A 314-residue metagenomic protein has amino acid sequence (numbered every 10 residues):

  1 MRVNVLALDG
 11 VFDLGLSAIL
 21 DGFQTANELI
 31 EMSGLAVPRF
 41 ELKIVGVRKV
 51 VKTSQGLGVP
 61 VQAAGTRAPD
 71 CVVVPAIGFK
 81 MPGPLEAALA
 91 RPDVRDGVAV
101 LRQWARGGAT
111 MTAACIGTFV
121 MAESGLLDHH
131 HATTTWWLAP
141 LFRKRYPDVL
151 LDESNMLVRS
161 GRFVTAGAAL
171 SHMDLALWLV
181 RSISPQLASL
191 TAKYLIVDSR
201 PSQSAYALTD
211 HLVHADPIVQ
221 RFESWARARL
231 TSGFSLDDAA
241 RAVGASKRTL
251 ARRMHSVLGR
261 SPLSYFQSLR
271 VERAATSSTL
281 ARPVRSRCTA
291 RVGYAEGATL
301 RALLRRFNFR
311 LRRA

Functional and structural regions predicted by a protein language model:
M1-M111, M121-A122, R181, Q186-S189 (+1 more regions): Extended, subdomain-level signal for the structured scaffold at the beginning of enzyme domains
S17-L20, R143, M173-L177: Predominant activation on well-ordered alpha-helical scaffold segments within soluble catalytic domains
R106-M111, L126-H131, R162: Short active-site oxyanion
V120-G125, H172-M173: Acidic/polar active-site rim loop that often engages polyanionic ligands
L127-N155: A conserved active-site-flanking secondary-structure segment within enzyme catalytic domains
L151-T165, T191-V197, Q203-T209: Conserved Rossmann-fold dehydrogenase catalytic segment
R159-Y194: Conserved anion/nucleotide-ligand pocket segment
